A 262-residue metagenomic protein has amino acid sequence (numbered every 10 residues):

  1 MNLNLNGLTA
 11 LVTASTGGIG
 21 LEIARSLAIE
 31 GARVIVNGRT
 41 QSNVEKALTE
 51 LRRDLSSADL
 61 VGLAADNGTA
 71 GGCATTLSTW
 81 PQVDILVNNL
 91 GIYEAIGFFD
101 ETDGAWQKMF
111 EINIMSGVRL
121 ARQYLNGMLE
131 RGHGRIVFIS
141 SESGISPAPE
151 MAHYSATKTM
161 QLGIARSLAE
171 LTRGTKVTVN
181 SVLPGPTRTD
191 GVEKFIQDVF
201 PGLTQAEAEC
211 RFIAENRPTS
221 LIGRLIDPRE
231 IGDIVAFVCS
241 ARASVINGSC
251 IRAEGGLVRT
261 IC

Functional and structural regions predicted by a protein language model:
T9, T16-G17: Conserved glycine-rich cofactor-binding loop
G97-F99, A105-F110, N216: Substrate-binding pocket helix/loop in short-chain dehydrogenase/reductase
A121, T157, A165: Active-site helix of classical SDR
N126, E170-L171, S244: Alpha-helical segment proximal to the catalytic Tyr-Lys
S141: Residue(s) in the substrate-gating loop at a strand-loop-helix junction that position the organic substrate next
S146, A236, N247-C262: Short C-terminal tail/terminal secondary-structure segment of NAD(P)H-dependent dehydrogenase/reductase domains
R173, T178, I246-G248: Short, small/polar-rich loop/turn modules that mediate ligand/substrate recognition or access, typified
